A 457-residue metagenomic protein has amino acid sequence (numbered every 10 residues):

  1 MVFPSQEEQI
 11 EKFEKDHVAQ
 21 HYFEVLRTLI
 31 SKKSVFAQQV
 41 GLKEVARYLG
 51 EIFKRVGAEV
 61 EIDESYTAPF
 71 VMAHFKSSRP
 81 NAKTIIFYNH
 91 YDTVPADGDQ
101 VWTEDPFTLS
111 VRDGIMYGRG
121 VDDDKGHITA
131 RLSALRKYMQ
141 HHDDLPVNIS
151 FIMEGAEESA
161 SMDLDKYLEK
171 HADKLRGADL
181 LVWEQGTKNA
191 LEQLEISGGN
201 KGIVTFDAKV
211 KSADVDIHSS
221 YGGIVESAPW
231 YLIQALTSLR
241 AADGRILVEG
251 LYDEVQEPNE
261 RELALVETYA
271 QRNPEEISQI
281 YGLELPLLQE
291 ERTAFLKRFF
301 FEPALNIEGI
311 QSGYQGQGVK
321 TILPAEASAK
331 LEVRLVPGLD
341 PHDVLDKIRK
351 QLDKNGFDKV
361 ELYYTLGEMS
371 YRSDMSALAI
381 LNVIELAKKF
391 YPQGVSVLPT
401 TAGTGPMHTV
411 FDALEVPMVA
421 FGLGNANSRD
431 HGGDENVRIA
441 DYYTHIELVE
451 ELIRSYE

Functional and structural regions predicted by a protein language model:
V2-D99, E326: N-terminal helical capping/dimerization or prosegment-like subdomains of hydrolases acting on amide or phosphate bonds
P80, L191, L247-E326, R334-K347 (+2 more regions): An extended, acidic, His-containing surface patch that forms the Zn2+-binding/catalytic region of metallohydrolases
A82-M153, T444: Active-site metal-coordination/substrate-binding segment of hydrolases, especially metallo-dependent peptidases
Y91-T93, I115, I152-A160, E184-N189 (+3 more regions): Acidic, glycine-rich active-site loops and adjacent beta-strand->loop/helix elements that engage anionic groups
D92, L239, D243, R349-D358: A common structural junction motif
D124-G199: Acidic/histidine-rich catalytic neighborhood of metal-dependent amide-processing enzymes
K166, G222-G244: A short core secondary-structure module
E195-K211, F421: Flexible glycine/proline-rich, aromatic-decorated loop/lid segments
